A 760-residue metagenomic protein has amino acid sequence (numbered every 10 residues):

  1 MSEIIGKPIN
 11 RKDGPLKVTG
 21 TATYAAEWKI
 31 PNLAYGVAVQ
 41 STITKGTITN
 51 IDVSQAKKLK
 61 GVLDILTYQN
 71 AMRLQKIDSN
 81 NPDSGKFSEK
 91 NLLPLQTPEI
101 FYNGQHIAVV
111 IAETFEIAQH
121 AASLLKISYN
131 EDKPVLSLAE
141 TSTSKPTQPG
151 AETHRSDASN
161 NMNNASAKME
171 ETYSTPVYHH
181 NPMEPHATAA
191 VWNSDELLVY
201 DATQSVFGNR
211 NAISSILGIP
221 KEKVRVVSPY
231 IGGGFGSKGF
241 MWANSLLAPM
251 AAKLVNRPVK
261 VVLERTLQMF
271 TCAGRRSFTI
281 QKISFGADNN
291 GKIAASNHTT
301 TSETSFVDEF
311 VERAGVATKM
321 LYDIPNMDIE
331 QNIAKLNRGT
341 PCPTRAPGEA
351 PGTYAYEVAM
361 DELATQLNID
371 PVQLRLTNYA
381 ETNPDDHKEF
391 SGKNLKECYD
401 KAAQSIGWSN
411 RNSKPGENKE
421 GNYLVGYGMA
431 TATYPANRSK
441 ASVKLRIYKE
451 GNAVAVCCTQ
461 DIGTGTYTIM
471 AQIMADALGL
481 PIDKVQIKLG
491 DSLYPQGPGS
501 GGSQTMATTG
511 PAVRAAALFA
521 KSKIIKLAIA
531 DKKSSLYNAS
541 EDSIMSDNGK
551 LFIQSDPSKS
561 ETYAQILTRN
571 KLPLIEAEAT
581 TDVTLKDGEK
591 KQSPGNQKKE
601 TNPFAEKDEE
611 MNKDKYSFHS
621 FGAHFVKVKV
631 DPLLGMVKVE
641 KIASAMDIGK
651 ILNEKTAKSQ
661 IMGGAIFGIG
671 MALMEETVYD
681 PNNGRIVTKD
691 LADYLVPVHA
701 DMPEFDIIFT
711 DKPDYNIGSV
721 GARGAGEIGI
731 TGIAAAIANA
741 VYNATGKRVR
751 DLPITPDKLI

Functional and structural regions predicted by a protein language model:
M1-P149, E171, N244, A317: Flexible, low-hydrophobicity surface segments
K7, D13-T19, D83-K86, K90 (+7 more regions): Glycine-rich loop/linker segments at domain edges
G36, L197-D201, N452-C457, V639-K641: Short, aliphatic-rich beta-strand segments
Y68-Q69, G218-K223, K253-V261, R265 (+4 more regions): C-terminal catalytic domains of large/alpha subunits in multi-subunit enzymes
Q75-N80, A121-L124, R210-A212, F235-M241 (+10 more regions): Short acidic, glycine/serine/threonine-rich loops at helix termini
D132, N209, S228-Y230, S237-N326: Conserved beta-strand/loop scaffold segments within soluble protein domains that form the structured core and edges
E140-L217, Y379-N452, V687-V698, E704-I708: Helix-loop-helix junctions that connect adjacent transmembrane helices in secondary transporters/permeases, recognized
